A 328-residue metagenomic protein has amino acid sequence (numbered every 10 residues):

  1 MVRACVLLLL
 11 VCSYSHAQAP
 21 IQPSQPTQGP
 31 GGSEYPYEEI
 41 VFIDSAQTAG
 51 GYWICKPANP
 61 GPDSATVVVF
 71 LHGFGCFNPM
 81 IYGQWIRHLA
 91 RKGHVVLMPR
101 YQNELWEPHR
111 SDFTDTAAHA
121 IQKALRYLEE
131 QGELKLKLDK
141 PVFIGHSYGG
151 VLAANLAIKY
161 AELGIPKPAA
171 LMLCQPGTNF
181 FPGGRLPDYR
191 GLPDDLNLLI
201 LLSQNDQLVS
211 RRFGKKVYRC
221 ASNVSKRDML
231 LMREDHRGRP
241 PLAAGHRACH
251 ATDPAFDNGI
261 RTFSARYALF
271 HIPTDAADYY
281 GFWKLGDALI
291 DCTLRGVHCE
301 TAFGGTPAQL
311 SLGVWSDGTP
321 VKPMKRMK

Functional and structural regions predicted by a protein language model:
A4-S13: Sec-dependent N-terminal signal peptides
Q18-D63: N-terminal cap/lid segment of alpha/beta-hydrolase-fold proteins
A58-D63, S111-Y148: Gly/Ser-rich "nucleophile elbow"/oxyanion-hole loop immediately N-terminal to the catalytic nucleophile in hydrolases
D63-G73: Short beta-strand element of the alpha/beta-hydrolase
M80-M98: Short amphipathic alpha-helix adjacent to the substrate-entry channel of hydrolases
G150-L163: Short glycine-enriched nucleophile-adjacent loop and the immediately C-terminal alpha-helix near the catalytic center
P166-P240: The feature captures the conserved acid-bearing segment of alpha/beta-hydrolase catalytic domains
Y218-K328: C-terminal catalytic-base region of ester-bond hydrolases, centering on the histidine of the charge-relay
